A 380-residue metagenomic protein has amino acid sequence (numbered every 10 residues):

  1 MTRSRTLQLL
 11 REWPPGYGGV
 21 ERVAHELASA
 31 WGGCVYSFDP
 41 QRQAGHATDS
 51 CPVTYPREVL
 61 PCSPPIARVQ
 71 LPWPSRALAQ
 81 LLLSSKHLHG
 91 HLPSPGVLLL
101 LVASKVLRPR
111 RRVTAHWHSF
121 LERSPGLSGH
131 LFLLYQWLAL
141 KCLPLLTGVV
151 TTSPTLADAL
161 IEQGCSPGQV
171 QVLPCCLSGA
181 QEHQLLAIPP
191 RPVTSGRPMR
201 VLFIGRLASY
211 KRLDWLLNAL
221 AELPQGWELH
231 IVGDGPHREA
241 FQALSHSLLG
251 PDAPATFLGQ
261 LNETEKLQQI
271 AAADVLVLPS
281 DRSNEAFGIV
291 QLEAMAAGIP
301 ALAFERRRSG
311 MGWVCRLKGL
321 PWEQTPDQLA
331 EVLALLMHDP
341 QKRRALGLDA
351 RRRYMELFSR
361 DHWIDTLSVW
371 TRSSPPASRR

Functional and structural regions predicted by a protein language model:
Q8-Q70: N-terminal strand-loop element at the rim of the active site of nucleotide-sugar-dependent glycosyltransferases
R112-T114, E122-C142: Nucleotide-sugar donor phosphate/pyrophosphate-binding loop at the beta->alpha transition of glycosyltransferases
T155, C175-C176: Carbohydrate-associated surface elements
P192-E222, H230: Conserved donor-binding/catalytic core segment of Leloir-type glycosyltransferases
Q242-L261: Nucleotide-activated donor-binding/catalytic signature segment of Leloir-type glycosyltransferases, i.e., the conserved
A271-A286, I299: Acidic donor-binding loop of glycosyltransferase active sites
A296-E305: Short hydrophobic beta-strand element within catalytic cores of glycosyltransferases and related nucleotide-activated
C315-D327, A334-Q341: Conserved acidic donor-binding segment of nucleotide-sugar-dependent glycosyltransferases
